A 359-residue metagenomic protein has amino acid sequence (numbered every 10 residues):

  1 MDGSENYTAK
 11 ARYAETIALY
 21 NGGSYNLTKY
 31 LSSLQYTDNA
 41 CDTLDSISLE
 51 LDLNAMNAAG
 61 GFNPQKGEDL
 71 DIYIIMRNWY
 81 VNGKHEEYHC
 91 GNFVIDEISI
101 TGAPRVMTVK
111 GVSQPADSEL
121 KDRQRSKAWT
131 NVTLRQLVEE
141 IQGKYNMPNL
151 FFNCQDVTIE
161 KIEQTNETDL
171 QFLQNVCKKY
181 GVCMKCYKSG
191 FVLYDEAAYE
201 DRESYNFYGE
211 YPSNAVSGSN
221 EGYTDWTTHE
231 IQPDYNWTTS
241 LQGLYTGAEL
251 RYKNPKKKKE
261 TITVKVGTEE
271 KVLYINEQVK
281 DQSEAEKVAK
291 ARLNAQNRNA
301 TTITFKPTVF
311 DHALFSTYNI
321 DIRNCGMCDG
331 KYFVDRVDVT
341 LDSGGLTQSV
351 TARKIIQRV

Functional and structural regions predicted by a protein language model:
M1-A116: Assembly/oligomerization scaffold segments
M1-Y30, N153, K253-S283: Extended boundary segments
D2, V106, S113-D117, F151-Q242: Short beta-strand-centered interaction patches in the first periplasmic/extracellular domains of large envelope
L34-Q65, T228-V359: An acidic/polar, Gly/Ser/Thr-rich interaction patch typically located in mid-to-C-terminal regions of proteins
S48-E50, G111, R125-F151, Q164-K188 (+2 more regions): Amphipathic, non-transmembrane alpha-helical segments in extracytoplasmic/periplasmic proteins
K84-T101, A198-E200, Y332-L346: Short, compositionally biased
D117-Q124: Acidic/histidine-rich, surface-exposed loop or edge segments in extracytoplasmic proteins
